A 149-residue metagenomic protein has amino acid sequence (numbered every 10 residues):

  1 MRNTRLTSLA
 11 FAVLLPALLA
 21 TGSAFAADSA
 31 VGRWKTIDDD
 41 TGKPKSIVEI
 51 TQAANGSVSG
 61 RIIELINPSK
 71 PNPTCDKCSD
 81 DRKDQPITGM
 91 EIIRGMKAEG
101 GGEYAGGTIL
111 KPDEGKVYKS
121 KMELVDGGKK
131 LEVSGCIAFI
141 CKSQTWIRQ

Functional and structural regions predicted by a protein language model:
M1-R5: N-terminal secretory signal peptides that target proteins for export/translocation
A10-T21: Bacterial N-terminal signal peptides
T21-R33: N-terminal helix-cap/turn-to-beta initiation motif at the start of protein domains
T36-D113, V117-S120: Central antiparallel beta-sheet cores of small beta-barrel/beta-sandwich binding domains
P73-D76, S134, F139: Secreted/extracellular small peptides and ectodomain modules produced from precursors
G128, I137-Q149: Edge beta-strand at a domain terminus
